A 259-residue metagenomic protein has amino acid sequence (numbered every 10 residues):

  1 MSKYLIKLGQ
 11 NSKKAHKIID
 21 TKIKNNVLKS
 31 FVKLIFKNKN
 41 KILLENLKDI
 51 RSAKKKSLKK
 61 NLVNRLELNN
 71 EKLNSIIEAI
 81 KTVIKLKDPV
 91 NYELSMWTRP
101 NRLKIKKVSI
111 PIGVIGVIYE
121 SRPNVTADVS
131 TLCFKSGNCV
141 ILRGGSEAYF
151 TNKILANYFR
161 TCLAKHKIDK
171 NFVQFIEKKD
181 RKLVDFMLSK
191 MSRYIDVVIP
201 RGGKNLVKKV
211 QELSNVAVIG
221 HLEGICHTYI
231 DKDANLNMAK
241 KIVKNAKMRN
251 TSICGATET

Functional and structural regions predicted by a protein language model:
M1-K106: N-terminal Rossmann-like NAD(P)+-binding subdomain of aldehyde/semialdehyde dehydrogenases
N26-S30, F36-N40, L44-L47, L68-N69 (+4 more regions): Aldehyde/semialdehyde dehydrogenase
Y92, L142, Q174-E177, I199-G202 (+1 more regions): General beta-strand structural signal in soluble alpha/beta enzymes
M96-L103, N171-D180: Glycine-rich oxoanion-binding loops at beta->alpha junctions
M96-V140, G145-A156: Substrate-binding/gating loop at the entrance of the active-site cleft, primarily in PLP-dependent aminotransferase-like
S121-N124, D128-C139, Y158, C162-K165 (+1 more regions): ALDH superfamily catalytic-core signature
T161-I176, D196: A glycine-rich helix N-cap at a beta->alpha junction
